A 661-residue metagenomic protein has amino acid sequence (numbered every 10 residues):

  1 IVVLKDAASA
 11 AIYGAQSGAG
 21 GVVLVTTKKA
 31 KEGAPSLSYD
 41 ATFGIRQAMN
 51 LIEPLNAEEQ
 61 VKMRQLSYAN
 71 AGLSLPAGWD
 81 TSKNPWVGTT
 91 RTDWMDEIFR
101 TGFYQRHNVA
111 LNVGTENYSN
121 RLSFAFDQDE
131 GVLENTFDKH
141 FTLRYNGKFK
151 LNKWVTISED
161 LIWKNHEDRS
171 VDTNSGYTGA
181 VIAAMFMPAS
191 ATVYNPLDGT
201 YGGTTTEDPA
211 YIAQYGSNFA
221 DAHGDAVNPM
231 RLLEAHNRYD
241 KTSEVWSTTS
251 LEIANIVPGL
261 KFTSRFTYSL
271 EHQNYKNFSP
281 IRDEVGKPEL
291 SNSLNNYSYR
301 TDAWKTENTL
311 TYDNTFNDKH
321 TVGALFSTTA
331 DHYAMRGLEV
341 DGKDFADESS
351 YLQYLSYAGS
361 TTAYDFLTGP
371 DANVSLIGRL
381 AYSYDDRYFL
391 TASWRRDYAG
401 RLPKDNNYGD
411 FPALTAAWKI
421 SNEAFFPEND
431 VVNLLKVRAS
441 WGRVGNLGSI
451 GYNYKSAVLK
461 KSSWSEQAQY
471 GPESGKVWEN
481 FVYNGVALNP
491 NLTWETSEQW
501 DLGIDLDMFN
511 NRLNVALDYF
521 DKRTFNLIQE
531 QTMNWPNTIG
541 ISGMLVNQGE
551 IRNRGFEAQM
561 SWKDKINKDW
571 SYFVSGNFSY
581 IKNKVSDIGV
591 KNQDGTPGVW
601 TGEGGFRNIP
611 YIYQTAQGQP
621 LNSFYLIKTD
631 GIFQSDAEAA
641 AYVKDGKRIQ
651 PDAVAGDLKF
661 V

Functional and structural regions predicted by a protein language model:
I1-V2, V22-V25: Non-catalytic regulatory/gating segments with a bias toward low-complexity or hydrophobic composition
A8-I12, A30-G33, I45-A48, G131-V132 (+5 more regions): Short beta-strands and strand-coil junctions in structured, solvent-facing domains, enriched
A8-S17, Q47-L51, E473, N491: N-terminal plug
A10-Y13, E130-E134, A399-K404, F425-F426: A generic structural signal for short coil/turn motifs at secondary-structure boundaries
G14-A19, T136-K139, T173, E428-N433: Short, glycine-/polar-rich solvent-exposed loops and beta-turns at beta-strand/coil boundaries
Q16-G21, K29-E134, D172-S175, T192-D221 (+3 more regions): Residues embedded in well-ordered regular secondary structure
S38-W86, E339, N453, K563-V661: Conserved small-residue
Q105, H140-T142, N146-N165, T178 (+2 more regions): Extracellular/periplasmic, surface-exposed regions of secreted and cell-surface proteins
